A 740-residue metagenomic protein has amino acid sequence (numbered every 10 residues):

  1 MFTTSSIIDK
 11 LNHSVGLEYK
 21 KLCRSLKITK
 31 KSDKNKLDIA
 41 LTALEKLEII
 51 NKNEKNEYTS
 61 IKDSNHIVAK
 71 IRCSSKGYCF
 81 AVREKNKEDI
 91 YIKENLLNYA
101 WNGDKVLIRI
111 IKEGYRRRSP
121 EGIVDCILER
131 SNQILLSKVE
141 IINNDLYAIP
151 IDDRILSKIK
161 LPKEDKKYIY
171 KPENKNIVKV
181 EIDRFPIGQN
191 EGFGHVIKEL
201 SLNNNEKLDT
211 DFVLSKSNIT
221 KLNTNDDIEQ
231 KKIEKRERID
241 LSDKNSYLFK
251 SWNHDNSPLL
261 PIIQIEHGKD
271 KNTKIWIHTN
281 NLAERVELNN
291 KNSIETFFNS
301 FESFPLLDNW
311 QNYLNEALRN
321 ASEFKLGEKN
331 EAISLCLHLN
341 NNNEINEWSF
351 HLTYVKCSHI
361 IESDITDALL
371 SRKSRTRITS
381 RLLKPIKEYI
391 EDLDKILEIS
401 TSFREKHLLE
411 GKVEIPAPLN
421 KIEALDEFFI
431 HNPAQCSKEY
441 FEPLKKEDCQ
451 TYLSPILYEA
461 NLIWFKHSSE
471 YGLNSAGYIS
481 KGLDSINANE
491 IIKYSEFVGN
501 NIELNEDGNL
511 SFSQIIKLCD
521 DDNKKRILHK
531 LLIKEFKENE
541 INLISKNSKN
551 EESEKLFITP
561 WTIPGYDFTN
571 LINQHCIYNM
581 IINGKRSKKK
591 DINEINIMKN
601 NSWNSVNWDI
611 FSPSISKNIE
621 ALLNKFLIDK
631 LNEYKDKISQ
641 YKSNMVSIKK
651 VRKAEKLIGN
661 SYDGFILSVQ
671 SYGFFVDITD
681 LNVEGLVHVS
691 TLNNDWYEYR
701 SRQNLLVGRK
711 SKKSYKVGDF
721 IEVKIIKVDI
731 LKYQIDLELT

Functional and structural regions predicted by a protein language model:
M1-T279, A283-K329, L393, L397 (+4 more regions): Charge-lined substrate channels and their catalytic hotspots, especially those that engage the 3′ end of RNA
R24, E164, K179, R184-P186 (+3 more regions): Electropositive polyanion-binding surfaces
L200, E738-T740: Short beta-strand-to-coil "C-cap" segments at the C-terminal boundary of structured domains/repeats, marking
